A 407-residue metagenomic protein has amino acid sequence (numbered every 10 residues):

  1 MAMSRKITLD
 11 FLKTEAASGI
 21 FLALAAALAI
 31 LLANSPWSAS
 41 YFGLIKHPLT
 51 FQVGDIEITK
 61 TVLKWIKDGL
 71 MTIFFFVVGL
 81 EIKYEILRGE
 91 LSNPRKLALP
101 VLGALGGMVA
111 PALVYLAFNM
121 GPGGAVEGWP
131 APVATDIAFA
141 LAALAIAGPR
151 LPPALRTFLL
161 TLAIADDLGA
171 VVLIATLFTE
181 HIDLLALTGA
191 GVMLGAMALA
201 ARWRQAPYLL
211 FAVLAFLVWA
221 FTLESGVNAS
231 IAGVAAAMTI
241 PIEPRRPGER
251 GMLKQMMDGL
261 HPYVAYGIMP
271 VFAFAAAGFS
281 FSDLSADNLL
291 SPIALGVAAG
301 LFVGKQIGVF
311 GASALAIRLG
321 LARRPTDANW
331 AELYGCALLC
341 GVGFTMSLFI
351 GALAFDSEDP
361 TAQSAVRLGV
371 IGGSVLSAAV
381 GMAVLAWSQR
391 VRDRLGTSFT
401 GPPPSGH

Functional and structural regions predicted by a protein language model:
S4-D10, T14, L31-N34, L173 (+5 more regions): Predominantly late transmembrane helices and immediately cytosolic-facing juxtamembrane segments
F11-S18, R88-G106, V126, P153-L160 (+4 more regions): Membrane-interfacial loop-to-helix junctions in multi-pass inner-membrane proteins
I30-S35, T72-E85, A104-M120, I137-L141 (+16 more regions): Transmembrane alpha-helical segments of multi-pass membrane transport proteins and ion-pumping complexes
L32-L44, E57-L63, V77-P94, V109-P130: Transmembrane alpha-helix boundary signature
L44, L63-F75, G123-A138, T179-V192 (+2 more regions): Structural signature of hydrophobic alpha-helical transmembrane segments
E85-L113, D183-G195, F281-I307, W330 (+2 more regions): Entry/N-cap segments of selected transmembrane alpha helices and their immediately preceding amphipathic helices
A117-E127, V172-E180, M346-R367: Interfacial helix-loop-helix junctions of multi-pass membrane proteins
A215-F216, D287-G296, A354-A379: Structural signal for the N-terminal portions of transmembrane helices and their immediately preceding loop/interface
